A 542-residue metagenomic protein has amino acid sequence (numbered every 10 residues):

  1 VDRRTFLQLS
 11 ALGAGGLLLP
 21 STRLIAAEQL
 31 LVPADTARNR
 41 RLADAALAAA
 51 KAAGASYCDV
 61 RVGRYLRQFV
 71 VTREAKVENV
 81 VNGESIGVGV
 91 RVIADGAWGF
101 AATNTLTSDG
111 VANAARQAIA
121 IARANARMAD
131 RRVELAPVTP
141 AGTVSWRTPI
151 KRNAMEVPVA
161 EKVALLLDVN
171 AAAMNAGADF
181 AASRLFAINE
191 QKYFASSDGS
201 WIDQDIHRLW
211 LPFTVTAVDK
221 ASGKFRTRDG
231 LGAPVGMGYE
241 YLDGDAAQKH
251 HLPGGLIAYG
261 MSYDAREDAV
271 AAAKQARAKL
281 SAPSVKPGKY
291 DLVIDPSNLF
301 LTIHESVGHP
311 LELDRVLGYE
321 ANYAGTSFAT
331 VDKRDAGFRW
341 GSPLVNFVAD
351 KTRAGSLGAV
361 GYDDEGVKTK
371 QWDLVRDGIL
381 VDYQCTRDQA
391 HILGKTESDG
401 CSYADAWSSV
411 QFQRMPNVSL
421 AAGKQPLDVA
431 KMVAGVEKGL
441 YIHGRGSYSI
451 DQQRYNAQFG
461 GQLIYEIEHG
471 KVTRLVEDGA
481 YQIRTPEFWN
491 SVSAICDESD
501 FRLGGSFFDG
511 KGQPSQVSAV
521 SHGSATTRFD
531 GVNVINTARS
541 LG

Functional and structural regions predicted by a protein language model:
D2-G542: N-terminal small-residue-enriched
